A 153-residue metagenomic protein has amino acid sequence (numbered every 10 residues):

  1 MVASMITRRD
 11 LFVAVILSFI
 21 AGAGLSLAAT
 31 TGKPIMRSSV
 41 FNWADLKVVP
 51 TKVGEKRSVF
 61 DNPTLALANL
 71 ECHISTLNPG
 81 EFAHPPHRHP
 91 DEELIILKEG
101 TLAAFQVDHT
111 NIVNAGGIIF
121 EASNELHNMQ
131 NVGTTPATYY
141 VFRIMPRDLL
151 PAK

Functional and structural regions predicted by a protein language model:
A3-D10: Twin-arginine (Tat) signal peptide motif
D10-N69, L150-K153: A short, N-terminal "cap"/entry segment at the start of jelly-roll beta-barrel domains of the cupin/DSBH fold
K56-S58, E71-H89, S123: Conserved short histidine dyad/triad with adjacent acidic residue
L67, S123-L149: Ligand-binding loop in jelly-roll beta-barrel domains
I74-L77, R88-A104: Short, conserved beta-strand element in jelly-roll/cupin
D108-N124: Short acidic-glycine-tyrosine-enriched beta hairpin
